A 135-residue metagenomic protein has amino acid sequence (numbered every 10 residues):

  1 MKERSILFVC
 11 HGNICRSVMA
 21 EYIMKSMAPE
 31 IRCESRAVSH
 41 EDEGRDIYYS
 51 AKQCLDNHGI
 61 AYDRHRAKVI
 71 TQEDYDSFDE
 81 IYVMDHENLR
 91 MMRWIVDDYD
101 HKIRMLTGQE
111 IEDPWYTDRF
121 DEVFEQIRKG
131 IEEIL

Functional and structural regions predicted by a protein language model:
M1-Y75: Conserved active-site segments centered on acidic
S17, M84-D85: Replace "coordinates the UDP/GDP/TDP-sugar" with "coordinates nucleotide-activated sugar donors
E80, H86-L135: Phosphate-binding/catalytic loops
